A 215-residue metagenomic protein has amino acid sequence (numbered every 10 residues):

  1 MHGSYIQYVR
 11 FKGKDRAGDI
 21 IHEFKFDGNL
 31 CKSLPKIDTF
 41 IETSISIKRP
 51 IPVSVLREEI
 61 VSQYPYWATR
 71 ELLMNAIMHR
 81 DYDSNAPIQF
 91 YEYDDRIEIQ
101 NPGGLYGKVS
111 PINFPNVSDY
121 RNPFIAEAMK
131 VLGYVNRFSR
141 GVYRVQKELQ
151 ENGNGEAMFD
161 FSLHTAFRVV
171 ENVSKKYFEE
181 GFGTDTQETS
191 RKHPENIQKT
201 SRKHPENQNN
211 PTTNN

Functional and structural regions predicted by a protein language model:
M1-N215: C-terminal regulatory or interaction extensions
